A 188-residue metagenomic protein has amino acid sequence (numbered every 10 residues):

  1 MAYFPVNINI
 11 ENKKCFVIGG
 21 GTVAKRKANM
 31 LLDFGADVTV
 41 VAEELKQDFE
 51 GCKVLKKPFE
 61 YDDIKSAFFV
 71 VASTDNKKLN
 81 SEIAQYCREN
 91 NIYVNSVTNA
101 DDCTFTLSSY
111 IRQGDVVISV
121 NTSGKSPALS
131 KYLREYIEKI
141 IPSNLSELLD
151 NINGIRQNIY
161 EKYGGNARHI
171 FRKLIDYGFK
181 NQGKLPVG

Functional and structural regions predicted by a protein language model:
M1-F49: Hydrophobic, well-ordered beta-alpha structural blocks that scaffold small-molecule cofactor pockets
G21-V23, K78, G124: Residue-level detector of alpha-helix initiation sites
V38, V54, Y93-V94: Hydrophobic beta-strand scaffold residues
A42, L55-P58, T98: Short loop/edge segments at beta-strand edges and connector loops that shape dinucleotide/nucleotide cofactor-binding
F49-K65: Glycine-rich, highly charged phosphate/nucleotide-binding loops
F68-T74, F105-G124: Short basic, glycine-rich beta-strand/loop surfaces that mediate nucleic-acid
F69-S73, N80-T106: ADP-ribose/adenylate-binding Rossmann-like module
G124-G188: An accessory alpha-helical subdomain
